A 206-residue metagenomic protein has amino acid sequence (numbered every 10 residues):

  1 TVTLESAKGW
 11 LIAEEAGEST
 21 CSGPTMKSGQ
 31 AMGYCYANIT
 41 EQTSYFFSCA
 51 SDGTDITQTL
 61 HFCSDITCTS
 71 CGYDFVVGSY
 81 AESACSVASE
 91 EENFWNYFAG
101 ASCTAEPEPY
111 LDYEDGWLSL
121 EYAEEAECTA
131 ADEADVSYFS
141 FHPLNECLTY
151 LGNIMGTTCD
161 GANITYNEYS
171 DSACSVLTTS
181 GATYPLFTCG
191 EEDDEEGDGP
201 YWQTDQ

Functional and structural regions predicted by a protein language model:
T1-Q206: Mature extracellular/luminal domains of secreted and GPI-anchored eukaryotic proteins, especially small
